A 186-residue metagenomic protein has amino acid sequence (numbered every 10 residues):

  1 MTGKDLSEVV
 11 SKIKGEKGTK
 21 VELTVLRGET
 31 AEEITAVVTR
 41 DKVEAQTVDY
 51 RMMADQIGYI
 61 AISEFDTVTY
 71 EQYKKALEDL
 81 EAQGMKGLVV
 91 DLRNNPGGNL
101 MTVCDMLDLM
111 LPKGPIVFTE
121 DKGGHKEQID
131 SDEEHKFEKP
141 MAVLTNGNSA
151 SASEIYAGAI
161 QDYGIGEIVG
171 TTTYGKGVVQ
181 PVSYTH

Functional and structural regions predicted by a protein language model:
T2-V182: Cleft-lining beta-strand/loop regions that shape enzyme active-site pockets
T185-H186: Conserved small/polar residues in nucleotide/adenosyl-binding loops
